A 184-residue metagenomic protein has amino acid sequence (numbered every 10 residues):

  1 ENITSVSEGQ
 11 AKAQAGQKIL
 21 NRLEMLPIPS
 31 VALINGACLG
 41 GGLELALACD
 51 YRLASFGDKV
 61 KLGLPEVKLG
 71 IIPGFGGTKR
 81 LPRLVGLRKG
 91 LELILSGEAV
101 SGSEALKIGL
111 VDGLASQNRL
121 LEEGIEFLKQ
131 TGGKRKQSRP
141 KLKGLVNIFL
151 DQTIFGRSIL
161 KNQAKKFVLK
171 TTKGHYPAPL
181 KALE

Functional and structural regions predicted by a protein language model:
E1-I19, C38, K68-G70: Glycine- (often His-adjacent) and acidic-residue-rich active-site loop that binds/positions the CoA thioester
E1-S7, N21-N35, S55-V60: A structural preference for short, pocket-lining loop segments at secondary-structure junctions
A13, A32-L39, L93-A99: Glycine-rich beta-to-alpha transition loops that act as phosphate-gripper elements at the mouths of alpha/beta enzyme
L23-L26, C38, R83-G86, H175: Solvent-exposed alpha-helices and their adjacent loops that cap or buttress functional pockets in soluble metabolic
L39-I94, I108, G124: CoA-thioester-processing core
E44-L47, R88, I94-E184: Amphipathic alpha-helical segments at domain termini/boundaries
